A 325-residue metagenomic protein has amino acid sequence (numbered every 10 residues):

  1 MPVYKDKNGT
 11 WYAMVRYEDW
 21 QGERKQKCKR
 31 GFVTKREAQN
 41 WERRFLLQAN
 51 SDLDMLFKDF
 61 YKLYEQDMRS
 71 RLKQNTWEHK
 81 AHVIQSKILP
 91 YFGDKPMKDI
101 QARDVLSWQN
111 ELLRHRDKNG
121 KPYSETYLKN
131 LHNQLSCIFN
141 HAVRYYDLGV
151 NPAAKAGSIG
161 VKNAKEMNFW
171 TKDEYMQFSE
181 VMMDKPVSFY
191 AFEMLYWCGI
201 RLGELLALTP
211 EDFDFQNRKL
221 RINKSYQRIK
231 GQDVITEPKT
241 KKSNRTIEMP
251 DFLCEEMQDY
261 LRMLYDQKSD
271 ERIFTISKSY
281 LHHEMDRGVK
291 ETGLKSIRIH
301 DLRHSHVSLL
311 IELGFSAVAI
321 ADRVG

Functional and structural regions predicted by a protein language model:
M1-K5: Short amphipathic beta-strand and strand-loop transition segments with alternating hydrophobic
D6-S107, M263-S269: N-terminal DNA-binding module of tyrosine recombinases/phage integrases
M14, S158, A207-D259: Conserved tyrosine-mediated DNA breakage-rejoining catalytic core shared by Y-recombinases
Q66-G149, A164, P186, T275-S279 (+1 more regions): N-terminal core-binding DNA-recognition domain of tyrosine site-specific recombinases/integrases
H82, K172-M176, S225-R228, P250-K295: Active-site/catalytic core of tyrosine-dependent DNA strand-transfer enzymes
P122-E125, K129, R144, L148-L208 (+5 more regions): Basic, Lys/Arg- and aromatic-enriched nucleic-acid-binding interface segment
T126, R144, V187, E193 (+4 more regions): C-terminal catalytic core of tyrosine-transesterase DNA break-rejoin enzymes
A154-K155, N217-I222, I273, R298 (+2 more regions): Short functional hotspots where side chains directly engage DNA or cofactors
